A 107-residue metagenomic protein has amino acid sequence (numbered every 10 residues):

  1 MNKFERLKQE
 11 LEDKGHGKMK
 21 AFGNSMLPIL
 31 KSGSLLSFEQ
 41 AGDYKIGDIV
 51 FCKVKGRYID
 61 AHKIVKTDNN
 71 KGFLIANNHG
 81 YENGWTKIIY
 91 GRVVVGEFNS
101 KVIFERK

Functional and structural regions predicted by a protein language model:
M1-K107: Extended hydrophobic leader/signal-anchor segments used for secretion and membrane insertion
